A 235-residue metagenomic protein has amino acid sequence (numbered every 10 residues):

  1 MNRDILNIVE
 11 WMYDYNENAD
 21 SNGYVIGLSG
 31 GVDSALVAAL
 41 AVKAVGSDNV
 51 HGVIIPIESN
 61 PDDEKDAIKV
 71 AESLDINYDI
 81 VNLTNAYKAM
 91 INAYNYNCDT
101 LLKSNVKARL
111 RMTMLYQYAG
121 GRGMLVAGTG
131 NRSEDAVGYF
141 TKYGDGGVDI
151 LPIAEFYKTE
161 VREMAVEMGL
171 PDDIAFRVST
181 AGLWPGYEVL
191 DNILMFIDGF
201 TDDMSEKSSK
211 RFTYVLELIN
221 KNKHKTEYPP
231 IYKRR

Functional and structural regions predicted by a protein language model:
D4-Y24, L40-K43, D48-H51, E58-S59 (+3 more regions): ATP/NTP-dependent adenylation/nucleotidyl-transfer catalytic domains that generate, transfer, or process NMP-activated
G31: Conserved G/P- and acidic residue-centered "switch" motifs that form tight phosphate/ATP-binding loops in soluble
S34, I55-P56: Extended, folded domain segments that form the structural surfaces/walls around functional sites
S34-V37, D63, R109-M112, D135-A136: Short glycine/serine/threonine-rich phosphate/pyrophosphate-binding segments that cradle anionic phosphate groups
